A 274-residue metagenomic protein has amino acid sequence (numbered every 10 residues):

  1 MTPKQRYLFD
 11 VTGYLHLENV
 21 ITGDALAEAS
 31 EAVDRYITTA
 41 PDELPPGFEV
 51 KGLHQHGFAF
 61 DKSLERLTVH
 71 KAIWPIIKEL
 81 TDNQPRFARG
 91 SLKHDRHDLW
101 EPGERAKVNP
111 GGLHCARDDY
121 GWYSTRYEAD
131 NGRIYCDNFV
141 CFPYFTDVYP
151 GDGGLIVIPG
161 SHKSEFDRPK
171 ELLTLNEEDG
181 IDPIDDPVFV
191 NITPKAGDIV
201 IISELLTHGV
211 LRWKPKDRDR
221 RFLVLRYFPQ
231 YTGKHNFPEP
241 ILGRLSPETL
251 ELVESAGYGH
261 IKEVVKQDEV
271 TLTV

Functional and structural regions predicted by a protein language model:
M1-V11, E18-R126: Non-heme Fe(II)-dependent double-stranded beta-helix
T39-E43, E171-L175, I199-I201, L205-V274: Non-heme Fe(II)/2-oxoglutarate
I73, N83, R105-K107, D118 (+5 more regions): Short, charged/polar surface micro-motifs in flexible loops or helix N-caps
E79-F87, N131-Y135, F145-G151: Secondary-structure boundary elements
E104, G154-L155, D167-K170, K234-E239: Short aromatic-enriched loop/helix-cap "lid" or pocket-rim segments at secondary-structure transitions that line
S124-N131, P187-V188: Short, P/G- and charge-enriched loop/turn segments at secondary-structure junctions
I134-N138, D147-G209: Double-stranded beta-helix
C141: Conserved SAM-binding loop
